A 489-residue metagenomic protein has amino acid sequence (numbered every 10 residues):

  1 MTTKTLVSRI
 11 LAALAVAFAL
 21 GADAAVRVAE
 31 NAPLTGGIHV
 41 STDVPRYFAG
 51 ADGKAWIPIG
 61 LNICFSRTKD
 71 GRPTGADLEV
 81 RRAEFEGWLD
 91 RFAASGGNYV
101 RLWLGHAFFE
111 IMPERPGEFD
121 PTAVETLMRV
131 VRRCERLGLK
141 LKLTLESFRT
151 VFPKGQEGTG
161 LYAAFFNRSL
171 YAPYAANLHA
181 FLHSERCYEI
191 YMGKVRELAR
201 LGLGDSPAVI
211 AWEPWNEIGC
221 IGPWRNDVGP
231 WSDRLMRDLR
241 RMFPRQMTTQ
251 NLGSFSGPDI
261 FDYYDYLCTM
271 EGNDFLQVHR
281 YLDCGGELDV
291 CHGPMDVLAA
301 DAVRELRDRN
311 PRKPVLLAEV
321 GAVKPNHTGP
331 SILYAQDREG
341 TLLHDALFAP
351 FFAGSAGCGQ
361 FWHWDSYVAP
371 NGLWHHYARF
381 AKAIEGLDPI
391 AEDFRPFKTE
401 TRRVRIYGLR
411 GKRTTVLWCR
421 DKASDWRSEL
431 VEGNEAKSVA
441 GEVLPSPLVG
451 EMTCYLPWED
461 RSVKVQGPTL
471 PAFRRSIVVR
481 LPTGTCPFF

Functional and structural regions predicted by a protein language model:
M1-L6: N-terminal secretory signal peptides that target proteins for export/translocation
R9-A19: Bacterial N-terminal signal peptides
V16, Y188, Q360: Short acidic (Asp/Glu) and glycine-rich catalytic loops that position anionic groups and cofactors
G21-A24: Boundary at the C-terminal end of the N-terminal hydrophobic targeting segment
R27-E30, P311-L317, V323-P325, E339-G467 (+1 more regions): Aromatic- and carboxylate-lined catalytic core of secreted/periplasmic carbohydrate-active enzymes
N31-L288, H292, D301, P311: Active-site mouth of glycoside hydrolases
G71, F488-F489: Short, charged, solvent-exposed linker or helix-capping segments at domain edges/interfaces that act as flexible hinges
D238, P244-M247, M270-F275, H279-D283 (+1 more regions): Catalytic-core region of carbohydrate-active enzymes that cleave or remodel glycosidic bonds
